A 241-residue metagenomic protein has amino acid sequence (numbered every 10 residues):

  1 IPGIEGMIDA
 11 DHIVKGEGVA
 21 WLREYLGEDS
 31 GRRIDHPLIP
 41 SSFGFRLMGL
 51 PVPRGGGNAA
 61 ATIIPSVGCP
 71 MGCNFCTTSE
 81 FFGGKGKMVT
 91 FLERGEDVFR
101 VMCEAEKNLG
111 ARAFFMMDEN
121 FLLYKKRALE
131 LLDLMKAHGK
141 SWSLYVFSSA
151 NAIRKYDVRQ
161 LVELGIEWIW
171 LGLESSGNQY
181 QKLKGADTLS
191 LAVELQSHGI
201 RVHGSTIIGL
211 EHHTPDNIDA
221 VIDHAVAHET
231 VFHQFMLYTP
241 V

Functional and structural regions predicted by a protein language model:
I1-F43: Glycine-rich beta-alpha loop elements in corrinoid/cobalamin-binding modules across cobalamin-dependent enzymes
P2-G6, K126, Y180, I208-D216 (+1 more regions): Flexible glycine/acidic-rich beta-alpha junction loops that bind and position SAM and/or redox cofactors in anaerobic
E5-R23, E163-I169, A220-F235: Structural recognition of alpha->loop->beta junctions
A20, E96, A186, P215-D219: Residues in well-ordered alpha-helical elements
Y25-E28, Q181-K184, P215-I218: Short secondary-structure transition/capping segments
D35, G199-R201, H228, V241: C-terminal accessory region of radical SAM enzymes
F45-H203, I208-L210, D223: Radical SAM [4Fe-4S] cluster-binding motif and immediate context
